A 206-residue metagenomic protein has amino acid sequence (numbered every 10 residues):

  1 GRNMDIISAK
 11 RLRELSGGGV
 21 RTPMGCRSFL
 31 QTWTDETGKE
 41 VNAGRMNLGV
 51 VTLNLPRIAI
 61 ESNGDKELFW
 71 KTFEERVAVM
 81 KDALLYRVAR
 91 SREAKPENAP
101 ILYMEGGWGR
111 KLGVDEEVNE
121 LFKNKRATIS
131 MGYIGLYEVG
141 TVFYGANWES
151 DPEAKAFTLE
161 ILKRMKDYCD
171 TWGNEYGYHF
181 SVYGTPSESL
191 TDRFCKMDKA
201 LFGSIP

Functional and structural regions predicted by a protein language model:
G1-K125, A146-N147, D151-P206: Conserved catalytic cores of very large enzyme subunits
I129-V142, K163: Contiguous, well-ordered alpha-helical segments that form the cores/surfaces of helical PPI scaffolds
